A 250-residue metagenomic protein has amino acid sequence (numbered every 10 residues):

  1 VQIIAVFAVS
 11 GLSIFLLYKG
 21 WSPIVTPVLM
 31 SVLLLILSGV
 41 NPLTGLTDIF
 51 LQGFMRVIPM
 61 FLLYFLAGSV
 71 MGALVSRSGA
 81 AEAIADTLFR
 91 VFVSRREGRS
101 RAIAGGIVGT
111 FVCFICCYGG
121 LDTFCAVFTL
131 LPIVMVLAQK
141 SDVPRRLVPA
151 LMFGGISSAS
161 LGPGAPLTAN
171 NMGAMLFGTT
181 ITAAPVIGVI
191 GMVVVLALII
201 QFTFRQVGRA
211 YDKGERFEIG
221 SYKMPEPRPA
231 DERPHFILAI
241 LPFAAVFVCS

Functional and structural regions predicted by a protein language model:
V1-V70, A83, T87, V91 (+1 more regions): Hydrophobic transmembrane alpha-helices of multi-pass solute/ion transporters
I3-F7, V25-V28, L62, I103-V108 (+3 more regions): Hydrophobic alpha-helical transmembrane segments
S10, L37, V186-S250: Long, contiguous bundles of hydrophobic transmembrane helices that form the permeation core of multi-pass
L12, V28-I36, T129-V134, F153-S157: Hydrophobic transmembrane alpha-helices of multi-pass, membrane-embedded glycosylation machinery
Y18-W21, S38-L43, R77-A81, Y118 (+2 more regions): Transmembrane helix-loop junctions in multipass membrane proteins, especially transporters and channels
V40-N41, D48, Q52, R101 (+2 more regions): Inter-helical loop and helix-membrane interface segments of multi-pass membrane transporters/permeases
L43-K140: Membrane-embedded alpha-helical segments and adjacent helix-loop junctions characteristic of multi-pass solute
C113-T129, K140-G188, M192-F204: Alpha-helical transmembrane segments and, especially, the helix-loop junctions at the ends of these helices
